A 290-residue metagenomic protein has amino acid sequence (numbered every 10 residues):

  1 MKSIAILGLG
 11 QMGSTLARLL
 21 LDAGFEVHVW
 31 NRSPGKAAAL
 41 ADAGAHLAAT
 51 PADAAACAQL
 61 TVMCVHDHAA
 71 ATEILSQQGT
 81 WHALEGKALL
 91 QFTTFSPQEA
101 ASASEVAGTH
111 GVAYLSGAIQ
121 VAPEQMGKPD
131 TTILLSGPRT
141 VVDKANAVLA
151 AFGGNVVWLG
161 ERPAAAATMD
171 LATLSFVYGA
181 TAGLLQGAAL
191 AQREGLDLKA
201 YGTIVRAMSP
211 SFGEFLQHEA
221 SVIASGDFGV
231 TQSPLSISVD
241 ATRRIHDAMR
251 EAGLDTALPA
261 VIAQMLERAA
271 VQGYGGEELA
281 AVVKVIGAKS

Functional and structural regions predicted by a protein language model:
M1-M63, K87-A88, T93: NAD(P)+-binding Rossmann beta1-loop-alpha1 motif at the extreme N-terminus of oxidoreductases
I4, F95-L174, Y178: Rossmann-fold dinucleotide-binding core
L16-A17, K36, A103, V148 (+1 more regions): Hydrophobic residues within alpha-helices that form the first helical element adjacent to the glycine-rich loop
V27, L47, Y114-L115, V156 (+2 more regions): Hydrophobic beta-strand scaffold residues
P51-M63, D67-A113: Rossmann-fold NAD(P) dinucleotide-binding segment
P129, I133-S136, V157, R162-E194 (+2 more regions): Active-site-proximal catalytic alpha-helix in oxidoreductases
A167, E214-Y274: Interdomain hinge/lid region at the active-site interface of Rossmann-like NAD(P)-dependent oxidoreductases
Q272-S290: NAD(P)-dependent dehydrogenase/reductase Rossmann-like domain
